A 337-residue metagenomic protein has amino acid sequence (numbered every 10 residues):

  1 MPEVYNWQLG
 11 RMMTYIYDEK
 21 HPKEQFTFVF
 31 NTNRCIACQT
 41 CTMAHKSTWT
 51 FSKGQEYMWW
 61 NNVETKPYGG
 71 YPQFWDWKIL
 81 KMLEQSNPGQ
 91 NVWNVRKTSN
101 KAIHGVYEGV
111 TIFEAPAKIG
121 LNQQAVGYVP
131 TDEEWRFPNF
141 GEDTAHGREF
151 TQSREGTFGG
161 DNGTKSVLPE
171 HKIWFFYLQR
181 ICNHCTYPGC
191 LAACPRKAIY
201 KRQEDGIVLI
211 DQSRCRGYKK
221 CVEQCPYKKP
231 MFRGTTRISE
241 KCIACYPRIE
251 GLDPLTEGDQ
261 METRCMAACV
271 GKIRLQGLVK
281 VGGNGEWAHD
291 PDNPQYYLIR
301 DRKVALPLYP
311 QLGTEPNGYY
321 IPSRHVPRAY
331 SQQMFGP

Functional and structural regions predicted by a protein language model:
M1-P337: Non-ligating segments of multi-cofactor redox enzymes
